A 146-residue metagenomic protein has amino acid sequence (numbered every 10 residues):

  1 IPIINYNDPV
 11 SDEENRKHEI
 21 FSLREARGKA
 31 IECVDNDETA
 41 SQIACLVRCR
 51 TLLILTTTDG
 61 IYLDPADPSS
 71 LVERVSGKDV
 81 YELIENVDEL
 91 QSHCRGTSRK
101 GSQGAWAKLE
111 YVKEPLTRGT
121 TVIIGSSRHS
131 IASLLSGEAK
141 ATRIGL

Functional and structural regions predicted by a protein language model:
I1-L146: C-terminal catalytic "cap/lid" subdomain
